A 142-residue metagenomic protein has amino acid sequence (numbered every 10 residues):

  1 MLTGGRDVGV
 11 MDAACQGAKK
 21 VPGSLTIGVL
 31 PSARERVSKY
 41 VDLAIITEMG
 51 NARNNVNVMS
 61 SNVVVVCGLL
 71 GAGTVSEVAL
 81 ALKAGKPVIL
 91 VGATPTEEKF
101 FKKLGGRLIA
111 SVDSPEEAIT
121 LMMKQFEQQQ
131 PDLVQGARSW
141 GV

Functional and structural regions predicted by a protein language model:
G5-A84, L90-G92, T96-K99: Acidic/glycine-enriched connector segments
G17, V21, A84, V91 (+2 more regions): Change "in soluble alpha/beta enzymes" to "in soluble alpha/beta proteins
S60-V66, V112-V142: A charged, well-structured terminal subsegment
P87, A93, E97-M122: Accessory alpha-helical/coil subdomains and C-terminal extensions that flank or cap enzyme catalytic cores
